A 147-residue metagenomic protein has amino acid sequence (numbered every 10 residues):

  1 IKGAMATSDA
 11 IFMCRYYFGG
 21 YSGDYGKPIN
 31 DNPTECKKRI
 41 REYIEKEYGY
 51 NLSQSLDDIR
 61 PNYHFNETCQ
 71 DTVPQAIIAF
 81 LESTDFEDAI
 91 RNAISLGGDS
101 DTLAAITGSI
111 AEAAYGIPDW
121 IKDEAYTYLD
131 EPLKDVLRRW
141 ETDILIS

Functional and structural regions predicted by a protein language model:
I1-S83, D88-L96, I110: Amphipathic alpha-helical interface segments
D9, D71, Q75-S147: Catalytic phosphate/nucleotide-handling subdomain of diverse soluble enzymes
